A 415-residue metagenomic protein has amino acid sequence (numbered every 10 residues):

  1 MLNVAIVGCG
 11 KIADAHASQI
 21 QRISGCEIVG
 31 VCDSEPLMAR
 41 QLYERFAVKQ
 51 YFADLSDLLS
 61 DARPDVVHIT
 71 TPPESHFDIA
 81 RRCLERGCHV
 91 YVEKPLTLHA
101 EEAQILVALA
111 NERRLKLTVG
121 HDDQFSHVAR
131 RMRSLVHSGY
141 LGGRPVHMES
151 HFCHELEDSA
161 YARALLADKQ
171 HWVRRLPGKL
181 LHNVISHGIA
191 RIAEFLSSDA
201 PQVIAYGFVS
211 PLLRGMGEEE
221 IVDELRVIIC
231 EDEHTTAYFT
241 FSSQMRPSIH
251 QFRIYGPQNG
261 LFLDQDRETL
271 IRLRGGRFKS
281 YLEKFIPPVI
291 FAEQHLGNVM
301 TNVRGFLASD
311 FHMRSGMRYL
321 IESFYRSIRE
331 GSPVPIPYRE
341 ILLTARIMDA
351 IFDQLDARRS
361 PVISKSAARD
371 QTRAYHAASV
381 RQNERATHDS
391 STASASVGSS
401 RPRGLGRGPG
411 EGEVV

Functional and structural regions predicted by a protein language model:
M1-F46, S394, V414: N-terminal Rossmann-like dinucleotide-binding module
H16, F46, Q50-L109, G316: Beta-loop-alpha module in the N-terminal Rossmann-like domain of NAD(P)-dependent dehydrogenases, especially those
V66-H68, S309-H312, G316-V415: C-terminal helix-rich "cap/oligomerization" subdomain common to oxidoreductases
T97-A162, G178: A contiguous active-site-proximal alpha/beta segment in oxidoreductase catalytic domains
L166-T236, T240-P247, R339-L342: Rossmann-like dinucleotide-binding domain that binds NAD(P)(H)
M216-E220, D232-R318, P337, D370 (+1 more regions): NAD(P)-dinucleotide binding in Rossmann-like oxidoreductases
